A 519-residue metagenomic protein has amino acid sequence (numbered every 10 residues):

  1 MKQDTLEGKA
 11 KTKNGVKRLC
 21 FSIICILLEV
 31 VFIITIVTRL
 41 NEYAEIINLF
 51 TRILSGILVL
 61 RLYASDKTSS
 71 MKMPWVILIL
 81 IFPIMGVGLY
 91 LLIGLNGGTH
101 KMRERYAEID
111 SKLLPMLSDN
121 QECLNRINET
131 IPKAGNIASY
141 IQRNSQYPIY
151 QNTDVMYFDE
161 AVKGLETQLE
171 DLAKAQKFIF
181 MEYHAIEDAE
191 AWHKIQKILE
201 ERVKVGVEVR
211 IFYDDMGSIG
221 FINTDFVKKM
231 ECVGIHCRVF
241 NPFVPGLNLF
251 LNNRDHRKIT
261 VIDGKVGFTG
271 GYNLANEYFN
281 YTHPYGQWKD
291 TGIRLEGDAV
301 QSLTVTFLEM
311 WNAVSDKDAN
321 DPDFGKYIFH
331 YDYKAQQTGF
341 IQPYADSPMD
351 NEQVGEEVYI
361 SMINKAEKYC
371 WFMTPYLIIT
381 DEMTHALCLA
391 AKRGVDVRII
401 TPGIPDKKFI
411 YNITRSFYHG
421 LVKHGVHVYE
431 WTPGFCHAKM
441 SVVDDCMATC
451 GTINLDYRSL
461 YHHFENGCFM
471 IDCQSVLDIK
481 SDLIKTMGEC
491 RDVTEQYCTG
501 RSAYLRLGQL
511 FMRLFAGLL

Functional and structural regions predicted by a protein language model:
M1-E357, S361, K365, P405 (+7 more regions): N-terminal localization/anchoring segments of enzymes in phospholipid and broader phosphate metabolism
M373-T374, T401, W431, C450-G451: Thr-Gly-centered strand-to-loop micro-motif
Y376-V397, P402, K407: Helical hairpin unit composed of two closely spaced alpha helices linked by a short loop
H385, Y411-R415: Short glycine/threonine-rich loop-to-helix capping motif typified by GTGT followed within a few residues by an Asp-Pro
L421, V428-Y429: A C-terminal junction/extension of Radical SAM enzymes
K439: Catalytic-core elements of nucleic-acid end-processing and repair enzymes
